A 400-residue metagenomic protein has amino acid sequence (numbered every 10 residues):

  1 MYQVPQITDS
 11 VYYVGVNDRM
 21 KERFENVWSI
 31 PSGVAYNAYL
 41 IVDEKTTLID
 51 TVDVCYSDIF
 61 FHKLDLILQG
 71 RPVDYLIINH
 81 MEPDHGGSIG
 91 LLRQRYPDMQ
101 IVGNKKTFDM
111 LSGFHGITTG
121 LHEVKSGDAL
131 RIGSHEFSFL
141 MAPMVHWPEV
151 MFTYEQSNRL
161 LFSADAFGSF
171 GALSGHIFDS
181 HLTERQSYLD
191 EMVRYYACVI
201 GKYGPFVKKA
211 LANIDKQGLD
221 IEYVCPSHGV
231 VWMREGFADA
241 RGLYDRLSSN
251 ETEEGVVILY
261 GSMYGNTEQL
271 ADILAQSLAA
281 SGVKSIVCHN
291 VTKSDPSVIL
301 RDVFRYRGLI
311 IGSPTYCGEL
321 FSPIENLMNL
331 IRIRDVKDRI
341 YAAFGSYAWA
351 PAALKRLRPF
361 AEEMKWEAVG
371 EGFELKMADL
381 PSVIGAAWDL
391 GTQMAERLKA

Functional and structural regions predicted by a protein language model:
P5-D9, V102-V150, F206-K209: Metallo-beta-lactamase
P5-L64, F152-E155, R159-S163, T267: Conserved beta-strand hairpin/beta-sheet module of binuclear metal-dependent hydrolase folds, prominently
E44, C55-V102: Active-site metal-binding motif and surrounding structural segment of the metallo-beta-lactamase
I49-T51, V73-M81, I101-K105, L161-A164 (+1 more regions): Active-site neighborhood of phospho(di)ester-bond hydrolases with catalytic His/Asp-centered motifs
S88, S294-I299: Short acidic active-site motifs
H146-V150, N158, A166-G201, L247-E251: Active-site-proximal loop/helix segment associated with metal-binding centers of metalloenzymes
L173, T183-V224, G229-V231, I273-V287 (+1 more regions): FMN-binding flavodoxin-like domain, especially the glycine-rich phosphate-binding loop
P226-E253: Terminal amphipathic helices with adjacent charged low-complexity linkers/tails
